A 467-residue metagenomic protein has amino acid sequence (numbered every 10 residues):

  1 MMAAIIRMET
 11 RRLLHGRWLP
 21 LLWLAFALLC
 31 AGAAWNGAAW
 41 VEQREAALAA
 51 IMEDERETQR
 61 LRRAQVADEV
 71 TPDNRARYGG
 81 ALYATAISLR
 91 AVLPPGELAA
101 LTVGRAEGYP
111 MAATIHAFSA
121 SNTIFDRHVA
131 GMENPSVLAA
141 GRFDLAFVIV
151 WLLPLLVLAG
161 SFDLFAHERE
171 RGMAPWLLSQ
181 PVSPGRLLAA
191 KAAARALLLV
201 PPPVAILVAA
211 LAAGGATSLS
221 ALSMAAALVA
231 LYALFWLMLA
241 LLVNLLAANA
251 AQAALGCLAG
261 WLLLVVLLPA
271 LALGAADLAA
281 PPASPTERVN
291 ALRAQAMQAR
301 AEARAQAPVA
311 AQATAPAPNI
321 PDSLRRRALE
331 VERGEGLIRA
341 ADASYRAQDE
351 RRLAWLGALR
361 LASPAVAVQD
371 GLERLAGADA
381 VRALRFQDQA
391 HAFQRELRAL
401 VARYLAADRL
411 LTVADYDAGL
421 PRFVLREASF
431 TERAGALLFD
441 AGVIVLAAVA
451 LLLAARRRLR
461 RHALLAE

Functional and structural regions predicted by a protein language model:
M1-A140, A254, L258-E467: Transmembrane alpha-helical segments and their membrane-interface loop/helix boundaries that make up the transmembrane
L22, L152-L153, P184-A213: Selective transmembrane-helix segments that form parts of the transport pathway or gating/packing helices in multipass
L24, A193, L197, P201 (+4 more regions): Hydrophobic residues within alpha-helical transmembrane segments of multi-pass solute transporters/permease subunits
G141-H167, R171: Long, hydrophobic alpha-helical segments
V157-S161, A205, M238-L239, L255 (+2 more regions): Hydrophobic/aromatic residues in alpha-helical transmembrane segments
W176-G185: Short helix-to-coil transition segments within interhelical loops that connect adjacent transmembrane helices
V208-L228: Membrane-interfacial helix-loop-helix connectors in multipass membrane proteins
A225-A247, L451-L452: Hydrophobic alpha-helical transmembrane segments of polytopic membrane proteins
